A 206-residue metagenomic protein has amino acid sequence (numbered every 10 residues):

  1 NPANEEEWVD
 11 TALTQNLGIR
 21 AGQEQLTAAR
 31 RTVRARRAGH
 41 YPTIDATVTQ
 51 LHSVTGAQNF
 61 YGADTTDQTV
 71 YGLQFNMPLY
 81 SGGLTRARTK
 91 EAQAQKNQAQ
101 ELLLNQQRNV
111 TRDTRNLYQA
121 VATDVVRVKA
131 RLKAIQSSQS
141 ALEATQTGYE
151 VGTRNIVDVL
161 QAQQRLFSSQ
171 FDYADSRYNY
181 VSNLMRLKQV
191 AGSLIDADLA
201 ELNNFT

Functional and structural regions predicted by a protein language model:
N1-P2, R34, T47-L84, R88 (+1 more regions): Small/polar, glycine/serine/threonine/aspartate-rich low-complexity segments that form flexible
N1-T49, A197-T206: Amphipathic alpha-helical coiled-coil scaffold segments and their short linker/junction regions
A3-E7, V70, S140: Generic alpha-helical secondary structure signal
V9, G72-Q74, Y118: Membrane-embedded beta-strand positions in outer-membrane beta-barrel channels/transporters
A21-R36, L84-D172, N179-V190: Amphipathic alpha-helical coiled-coil segments
A38-H40, N76-Y80, N179: Structural signature of outer-membrane beta-barrel channels/translocons
V181-T206: In a subset of proteins, long, contiguous C-terminal domains/tails are tracked
